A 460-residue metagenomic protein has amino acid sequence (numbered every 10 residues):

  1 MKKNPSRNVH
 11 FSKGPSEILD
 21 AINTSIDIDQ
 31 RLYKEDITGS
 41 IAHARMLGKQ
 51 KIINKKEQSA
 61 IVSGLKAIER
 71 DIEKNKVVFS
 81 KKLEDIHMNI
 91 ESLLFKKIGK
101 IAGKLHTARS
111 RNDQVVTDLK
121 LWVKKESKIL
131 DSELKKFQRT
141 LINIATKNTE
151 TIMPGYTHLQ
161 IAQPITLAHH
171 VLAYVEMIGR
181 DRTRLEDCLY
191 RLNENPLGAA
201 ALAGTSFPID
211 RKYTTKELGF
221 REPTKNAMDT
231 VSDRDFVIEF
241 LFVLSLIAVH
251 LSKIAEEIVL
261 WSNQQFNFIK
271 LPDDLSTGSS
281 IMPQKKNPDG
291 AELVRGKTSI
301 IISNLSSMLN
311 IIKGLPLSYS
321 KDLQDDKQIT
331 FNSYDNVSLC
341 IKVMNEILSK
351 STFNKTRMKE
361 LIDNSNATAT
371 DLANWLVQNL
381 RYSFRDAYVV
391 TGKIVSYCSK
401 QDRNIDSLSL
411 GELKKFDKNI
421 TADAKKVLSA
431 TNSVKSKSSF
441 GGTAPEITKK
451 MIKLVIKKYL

Functional and structural regions predicted by a protein language model:
K2-G204, I209-Y213, E222, L275-G278 (+4 more regions): A helix-coil-helix interface module used to build multimeric assemblies and to scaffold catalytic/cofactor sites
K2-G39, K97-I101, M282-L460: Glycine-rich cofactor/substrate-binding loops
A44, L65, L141, L244 (+3 more regions): Short alpha-helical scaffolding segments that buttress acidic/His motifs in well-ordered protein cores
L47-G48, T214-T215, L376-V377, C398: Hydrophobic alpha-helix position signal
I52-I53, V77, N267, Y382 (+1 more regions): Conserved hydrophobic residue
S63-D71, R234, K393-Y397: A short structural micro-motif
D131, P154, Q160-G314, K321 (+3 more regions): Charged, flexible cofactor/metal-binding loops and thiol motifs
